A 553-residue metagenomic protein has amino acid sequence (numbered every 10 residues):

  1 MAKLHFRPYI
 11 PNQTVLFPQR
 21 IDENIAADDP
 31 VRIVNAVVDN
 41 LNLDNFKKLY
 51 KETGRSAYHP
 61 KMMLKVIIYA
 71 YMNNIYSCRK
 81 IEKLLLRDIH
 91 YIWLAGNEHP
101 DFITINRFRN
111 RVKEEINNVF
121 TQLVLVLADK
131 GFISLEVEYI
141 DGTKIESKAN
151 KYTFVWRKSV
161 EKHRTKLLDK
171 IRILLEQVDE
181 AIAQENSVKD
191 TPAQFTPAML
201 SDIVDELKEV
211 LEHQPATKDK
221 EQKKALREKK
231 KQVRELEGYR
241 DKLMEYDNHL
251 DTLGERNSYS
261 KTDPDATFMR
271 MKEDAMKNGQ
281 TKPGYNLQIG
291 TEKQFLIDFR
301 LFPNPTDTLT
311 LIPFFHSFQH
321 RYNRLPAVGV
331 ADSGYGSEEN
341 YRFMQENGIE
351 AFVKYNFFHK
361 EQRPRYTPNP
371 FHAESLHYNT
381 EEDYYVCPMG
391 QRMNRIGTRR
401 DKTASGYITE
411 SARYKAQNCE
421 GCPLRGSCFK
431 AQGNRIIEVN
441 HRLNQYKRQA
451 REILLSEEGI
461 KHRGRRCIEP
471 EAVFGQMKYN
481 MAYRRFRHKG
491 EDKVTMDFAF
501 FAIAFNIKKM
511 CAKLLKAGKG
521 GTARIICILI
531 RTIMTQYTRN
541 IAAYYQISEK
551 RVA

Functional and structural regions predicted by a protein language model:
M1-R32: Hydrophobic alpha-helical membrane-insertion signals
A2, T14, D39-L41, M62 (+2 more regions): Intrinsic-disorder/low-complexity peptide segments enriched for small residues
K3-H5, Y50-G54, E458-K461: A ubiquitous short alpha-helical element
P8, I67, N74-R87, E98-A553: Anion-binding and metal-coordination hotspots
A26-I68, H441: Basic, short loop/linker segments at the boundary and entry of helix-turn-helix/winged-helix-like folds
Y91-G96: Secretory-pathway/luminal and periplasmic proteins that interact with or process carbohydrate-rich
